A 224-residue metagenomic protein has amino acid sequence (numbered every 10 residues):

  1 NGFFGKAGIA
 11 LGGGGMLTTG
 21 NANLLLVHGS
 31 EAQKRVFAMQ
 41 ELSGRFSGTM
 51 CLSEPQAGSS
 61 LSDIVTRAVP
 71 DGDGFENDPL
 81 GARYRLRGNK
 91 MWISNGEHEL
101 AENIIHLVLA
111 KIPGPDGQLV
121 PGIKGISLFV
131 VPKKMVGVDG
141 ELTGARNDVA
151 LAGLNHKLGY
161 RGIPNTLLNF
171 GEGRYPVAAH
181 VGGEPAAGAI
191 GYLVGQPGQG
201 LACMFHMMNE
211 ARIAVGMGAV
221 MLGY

Functional and structural regions predicted by a protein language model:
N1-M39, S43-G44, E99-I105, V215: Internal helix-loop-helix
T18-L24, A32-Q33, Q56-S60, W92-N95 (+3 more regions): Flexible loop/turn segments at secondary-structure boundaries
S30, M50, A68, L86-G88 (+3 more regions): Buried hydrophobic positions in well-ordered alpha/beta secondary-structure cores of metabolic enzymes
T49-H98: Flexible, glycine/threonine-enriched loop-and-boundary segments that flank and lead into catalytic domains of large
Q56-S59, E97-E99, V120, K157-P164: Short Gly/Pro-enriched turn/cap motifs at secondary-structure boundaries
G81-L142, R146: A short core secondary-structure module
M135-A152, K157, P164-A211: A glycine-rich, basic-preceded beta-loop-alpha segment at the flavin cofactor/substrate interface of flavin-utilizing
H206-Y224: Extended amphipathic alpha-helical segments enriched in small hydrophobics
